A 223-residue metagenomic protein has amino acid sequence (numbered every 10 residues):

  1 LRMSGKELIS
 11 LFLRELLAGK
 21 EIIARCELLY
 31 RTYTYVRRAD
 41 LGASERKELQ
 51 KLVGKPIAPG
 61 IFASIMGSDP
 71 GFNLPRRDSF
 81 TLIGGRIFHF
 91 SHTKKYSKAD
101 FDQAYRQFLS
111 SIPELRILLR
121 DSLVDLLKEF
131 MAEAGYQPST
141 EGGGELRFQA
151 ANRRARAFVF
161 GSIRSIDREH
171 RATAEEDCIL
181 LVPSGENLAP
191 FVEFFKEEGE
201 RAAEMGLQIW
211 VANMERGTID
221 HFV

Functional and structural regions predicted by a protein language model:
R2-A151: Acidic-basic catalytic patches of nuclease active cores, encompassing PD-(D/E)XK and other metal-cofactor nuclease
V124, I163-R164: Short, well-ordered alpha-helical scaffold segments within catalytic/effector domains
F130, Q137-G142, F160-I163, E169-V223: Charged, structured surface patches that assemble and position nucleic-acid processing machinery
R147-N152, R156-G161: Extended, charged alpha-helical interaction scaffolds
